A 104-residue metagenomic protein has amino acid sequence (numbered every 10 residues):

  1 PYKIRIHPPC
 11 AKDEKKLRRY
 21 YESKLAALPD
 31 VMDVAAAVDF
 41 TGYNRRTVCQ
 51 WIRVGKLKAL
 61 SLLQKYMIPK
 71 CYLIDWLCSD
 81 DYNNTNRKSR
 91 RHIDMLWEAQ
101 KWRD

Functional and structural regions predicted by a protein language model:
P1-L17: N-terminal flexible/basic segments that precede or flank functional cores
Y2-R5, L73-D104: A short, Lys/Arg-enriched interface patch at domain edges and termini
C10, K24, L28-P29, V34 (+2 more regions): Acidic, Ser/Pro/Thr-rich low-complexity regulatory regions and the short amphipathic helical interaction modules they
L17-T47: Polyanion-binding surface elements
D33-A35, K58-Y82: Short helix-start
F40-M67: Major-groove DNA-recognition helix of helix-turn-helix-type DNA-binding domains
